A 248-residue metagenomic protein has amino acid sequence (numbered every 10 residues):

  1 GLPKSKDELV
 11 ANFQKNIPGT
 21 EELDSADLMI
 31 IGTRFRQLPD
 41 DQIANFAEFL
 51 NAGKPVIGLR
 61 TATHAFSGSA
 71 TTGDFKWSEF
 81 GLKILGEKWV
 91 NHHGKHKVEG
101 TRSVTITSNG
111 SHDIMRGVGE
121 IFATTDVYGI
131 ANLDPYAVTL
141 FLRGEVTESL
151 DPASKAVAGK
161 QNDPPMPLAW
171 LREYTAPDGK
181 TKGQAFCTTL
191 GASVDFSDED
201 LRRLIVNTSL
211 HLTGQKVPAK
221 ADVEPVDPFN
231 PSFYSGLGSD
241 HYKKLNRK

Functional and structural regions predicted by a protein language model:
G1-L2, I31-F35, L59-A62, R143-V146 (+1 more regions): Active-site-proximal beta-strand/loop segments in catalytic clefts of secreted hydrolases
L2-E22: Glycine-rich, highly charged phosphate/nucleotide-binding loops
Q14, K95-K180: Catalytic beta-strand/loop cores that center a nucleophilic Ser/Cys/Thr and support acyl-enzyme chemistry
E22, F35-I43, D198-R202: Solvent-exposed, acidic/flexible segments
E22-M29: Short acidic/histidine-rich motifs immediately flanking catalytic phosphotransfer sites in two-component signaling
I31, F35-G117: A glycine-rich, often tryptophan-bearing local segment used as a flexible ligand/cofactor-contacting loop or short
K76, F80-K88, G110, E120-T124 (+3 more regions): Oxidoreductase and adenylate-handling cofactor-binding alpha/beta cores
E148-K248: Extracellular ligand-binding/catalytic regions of CAZymes and related secreted enzymes and adhesion modules
